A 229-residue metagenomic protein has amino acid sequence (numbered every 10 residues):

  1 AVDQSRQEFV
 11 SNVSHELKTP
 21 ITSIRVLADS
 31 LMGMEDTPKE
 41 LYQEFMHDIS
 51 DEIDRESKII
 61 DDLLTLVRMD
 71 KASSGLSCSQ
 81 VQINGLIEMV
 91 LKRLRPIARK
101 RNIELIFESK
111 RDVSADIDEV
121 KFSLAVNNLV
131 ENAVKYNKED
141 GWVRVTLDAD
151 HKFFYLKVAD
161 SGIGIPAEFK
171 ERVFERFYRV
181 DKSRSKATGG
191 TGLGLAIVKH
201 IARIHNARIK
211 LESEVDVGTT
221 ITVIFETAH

Functional and structural regions predicted by a protein language model:
M32-K39: Short acidic helix/loop segment immediately C-terminal to the autophosphorylated histidine in two-component histidine
D51-I59: Short alpha-helical segment of the dimerization/phosphotransfer core of two-component systems
S77-Q80, R99-K100, E104-S114: Conserved catalytic submotifs in the C-terminal HATPase_c
A133-V134: Short helix-loop "hinge" at the ATP-lid/N-box region of the Bergerat-fold HATPase_c
D140-K152: Short beta-strand/loop element within the Bergerat-fold HATPase_c
I165-R179: Short conserved segment of the HATPase_c
N206-A207: Conserved glycine-rich
